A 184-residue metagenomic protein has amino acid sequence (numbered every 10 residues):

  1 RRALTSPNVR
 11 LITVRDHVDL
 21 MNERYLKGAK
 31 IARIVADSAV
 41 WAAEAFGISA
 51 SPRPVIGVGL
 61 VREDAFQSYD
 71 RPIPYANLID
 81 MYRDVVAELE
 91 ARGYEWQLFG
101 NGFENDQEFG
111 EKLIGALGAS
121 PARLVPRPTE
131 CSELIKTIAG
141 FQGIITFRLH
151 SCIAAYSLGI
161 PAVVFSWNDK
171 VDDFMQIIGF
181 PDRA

Functional and structural regions predicted by a protein language model:
R1-A184: Active-site anion-handling motifs in enzyme catalytic cores
